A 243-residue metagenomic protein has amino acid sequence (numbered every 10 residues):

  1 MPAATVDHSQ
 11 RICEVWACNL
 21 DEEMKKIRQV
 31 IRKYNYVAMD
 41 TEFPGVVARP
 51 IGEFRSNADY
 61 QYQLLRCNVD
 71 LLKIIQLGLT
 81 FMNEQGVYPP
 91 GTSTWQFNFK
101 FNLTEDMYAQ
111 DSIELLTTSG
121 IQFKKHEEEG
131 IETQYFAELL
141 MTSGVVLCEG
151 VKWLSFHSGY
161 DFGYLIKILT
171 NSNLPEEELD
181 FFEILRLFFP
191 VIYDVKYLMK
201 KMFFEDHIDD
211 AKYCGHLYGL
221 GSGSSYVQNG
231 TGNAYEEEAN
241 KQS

Functional and structural regions predicted by a protein language model:
M1-S243: DEDD superfamily 3′-5′ metal-dependent exonuclease/proofreading module
